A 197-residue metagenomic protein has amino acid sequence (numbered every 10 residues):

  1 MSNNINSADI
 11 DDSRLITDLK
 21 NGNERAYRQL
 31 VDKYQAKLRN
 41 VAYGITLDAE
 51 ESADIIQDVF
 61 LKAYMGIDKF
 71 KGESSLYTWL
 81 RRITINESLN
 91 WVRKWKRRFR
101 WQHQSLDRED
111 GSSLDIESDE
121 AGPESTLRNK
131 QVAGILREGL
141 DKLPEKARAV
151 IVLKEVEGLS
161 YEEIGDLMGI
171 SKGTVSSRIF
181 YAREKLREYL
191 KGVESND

Functional and structural regions predicted by a protein language model:
N3-I5, K20-Q29, N40-D58, S195-D197: Short, charged helix-capping/linker segments at alpha-helix termini
A8-D9, R98-T126: Internal acidic/polar
K20-N21, F60-S75, K94-K96: Sigma70-family region 2
V31-A49, G66, L140, Y189-V193: Amphipathic, Lys/Arg- and hydrophobic-enriched alpha-helical face
N40, D54-L61, S74-N86: Structural recognition of an alpha-helix C-terminal capping motif at a helix-to-coil junction
D68-K71, I85-Q104, Y181: Arg/Lys-rich amphipathic alpha helix in sigma70-family domain 2
R93-K96, L143, R148, R178 (+1 more regions): Short, Lys/Arg-enriched C-terminal cap helix and immediately downstream tail that follows
R137-T174, K185-E188: Helix-turn-helix DNA-binding module
